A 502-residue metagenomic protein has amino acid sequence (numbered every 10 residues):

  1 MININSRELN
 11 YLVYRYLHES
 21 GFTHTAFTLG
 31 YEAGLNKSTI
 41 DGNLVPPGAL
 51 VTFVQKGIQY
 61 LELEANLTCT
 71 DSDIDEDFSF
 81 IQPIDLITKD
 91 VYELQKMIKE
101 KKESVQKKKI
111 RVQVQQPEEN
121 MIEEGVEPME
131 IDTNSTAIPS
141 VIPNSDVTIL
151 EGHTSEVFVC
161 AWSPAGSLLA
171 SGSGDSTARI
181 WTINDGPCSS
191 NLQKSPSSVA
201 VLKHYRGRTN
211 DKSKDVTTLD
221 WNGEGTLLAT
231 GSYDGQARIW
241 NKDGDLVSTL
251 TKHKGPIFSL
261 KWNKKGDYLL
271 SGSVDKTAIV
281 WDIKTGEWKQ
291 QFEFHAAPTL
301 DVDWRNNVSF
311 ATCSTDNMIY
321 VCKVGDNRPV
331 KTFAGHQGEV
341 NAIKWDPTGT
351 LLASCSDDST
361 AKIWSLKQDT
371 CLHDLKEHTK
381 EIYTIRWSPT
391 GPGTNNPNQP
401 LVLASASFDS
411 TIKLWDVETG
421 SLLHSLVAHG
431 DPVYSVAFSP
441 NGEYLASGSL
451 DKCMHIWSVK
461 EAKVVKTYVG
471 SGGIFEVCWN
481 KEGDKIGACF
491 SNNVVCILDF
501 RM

Functional and structural regions predicted by a protein language model:
M1-I149, Q193, N493, D499: Eukaryotic adaptor/scaffold assembly regions
D146, E156, A165, S198 (+20 more regions): WD40/WD-repeat beta-propeller blade-loop signature
L150-V157, L202-V216, T251-I257, E293-T299 (+4 more regions): WD40/WD-repeat beta-propeller blade N-cap
C160-G166, L219-G225, K261-D267, V302-V308 (+6 more regions): Loop/turn segments within WD40 beta-propeller blades
G172-D175, T230-D234, S271-D275, T312-D316 (+5 more regions): Conserved strand-to-loop turn within each blade of WD40 beta-propeller repeats
T177, Q236, K254, Y268 (+13 more regions): A conserved positional marker within WD40/Gbeta-like beta-propeller blades
A178-I183, L219, A237-K242, L260 (+10 more regions): WD40-repeat beta-propellers
F475-M502: Blade-level signature of beta-propeller repeat domains, shared across WD40, Kelch, NHL, RCC1 and BNR/Asp-box propellers
